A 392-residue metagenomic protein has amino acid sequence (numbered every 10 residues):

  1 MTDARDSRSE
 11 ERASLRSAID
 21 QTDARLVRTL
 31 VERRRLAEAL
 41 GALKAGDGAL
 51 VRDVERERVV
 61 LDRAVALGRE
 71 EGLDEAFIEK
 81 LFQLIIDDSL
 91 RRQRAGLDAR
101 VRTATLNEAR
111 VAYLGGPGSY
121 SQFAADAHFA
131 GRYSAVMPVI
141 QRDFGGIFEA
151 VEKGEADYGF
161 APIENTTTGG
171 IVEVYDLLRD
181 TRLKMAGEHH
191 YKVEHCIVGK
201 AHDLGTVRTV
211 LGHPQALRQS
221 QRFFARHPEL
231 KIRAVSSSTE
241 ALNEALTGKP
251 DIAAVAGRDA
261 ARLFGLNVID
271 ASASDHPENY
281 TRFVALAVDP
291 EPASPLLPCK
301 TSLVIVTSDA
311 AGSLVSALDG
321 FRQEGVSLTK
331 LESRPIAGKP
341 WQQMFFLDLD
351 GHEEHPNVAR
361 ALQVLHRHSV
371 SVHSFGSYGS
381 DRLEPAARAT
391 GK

Functional and structural regions predicted by a protein language model:
M1-K392: Domain-level signature for soluble enzymes in the chorismate/prephenate branch of the shikimate pathway
